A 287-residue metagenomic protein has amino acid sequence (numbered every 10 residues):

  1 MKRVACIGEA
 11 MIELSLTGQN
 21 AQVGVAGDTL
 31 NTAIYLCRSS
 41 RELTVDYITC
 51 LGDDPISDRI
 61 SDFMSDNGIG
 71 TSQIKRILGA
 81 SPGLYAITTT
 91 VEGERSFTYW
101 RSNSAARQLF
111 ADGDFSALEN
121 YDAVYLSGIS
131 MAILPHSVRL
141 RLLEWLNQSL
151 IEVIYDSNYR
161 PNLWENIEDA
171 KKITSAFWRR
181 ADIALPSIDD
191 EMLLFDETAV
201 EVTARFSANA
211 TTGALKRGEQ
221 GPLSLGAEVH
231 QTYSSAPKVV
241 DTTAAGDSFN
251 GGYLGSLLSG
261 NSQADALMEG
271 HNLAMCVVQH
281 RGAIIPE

Functional and structural regions predicted by a protein language model:
M1-A5, S65, T71, V91-H230 (+1 more regions): Ribokinase/PfkB-type carbohydrate-kinase core domain
K2, D196-E287: Conserved phosphate-binding/catalytic region of the ribokinase-like
R3, L16-Y85, T89-E94, S102-A106 (+1 more regions): Substrate-binding N-lobe of the ribokinase-like
E9, E13, N31, D156 (+3 more regions): Acidic active-site catalytic centers that drive phospho-/nucleotidyl reactions and related ester hydrolyses
E9, T49-D53, N158: Cofactor-binding loop segments of dinucleotide-utilizing enzymes, especially the Rossmann-like FAD- and NAD(P)+-binding
L14, S39, Q148, R180 (+5 more regions): Change "in soluble alpha/beta enzymes" to "in soluble alpha/beta proteins
L36, S187, G246: Short, conserved phosphate/pyrophosphate- and ester-handling motifs at nucleotide-, phospho-/glycolipid
